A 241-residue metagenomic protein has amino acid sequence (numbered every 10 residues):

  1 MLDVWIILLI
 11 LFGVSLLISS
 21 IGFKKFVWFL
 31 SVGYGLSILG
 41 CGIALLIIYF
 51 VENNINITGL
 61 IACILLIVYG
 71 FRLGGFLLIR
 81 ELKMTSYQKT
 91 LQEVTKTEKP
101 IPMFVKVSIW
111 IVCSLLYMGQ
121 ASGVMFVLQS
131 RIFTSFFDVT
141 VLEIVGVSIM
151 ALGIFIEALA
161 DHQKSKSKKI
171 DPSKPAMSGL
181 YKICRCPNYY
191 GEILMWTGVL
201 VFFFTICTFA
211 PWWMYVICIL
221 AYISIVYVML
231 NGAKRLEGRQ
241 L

Functional and structural regions predicted by a protein language model:
M1, T97-K106, T140, Y215: General structural signal for secondary-structure boundaries
D3-S15, S19, K25, S37-L73 (+2 more regions): Hydrophobic transmembrane alpha-helices
K25-L39, T85-S108, K174-Y181: Juxtamembrane helix-capping/reentrant segments at transmembrane boundaries
L30-V32, M103-Y117, R185-E192: Select subsegments of transmembrane alpha-helices in polytopic membrane proteins, especially boundary-proximal
T58-P100: A basic- and aromatic-enriched beta-loop-alpha substructure that forms the phosphate/nucleotide- and DNA/RNA-contacting
L78-I79, Q88-E93, T97, F104 (+3 more regions): Long, charge-rich intrinsically disordered scaffolds of nucleic-acid metabolism proteins
